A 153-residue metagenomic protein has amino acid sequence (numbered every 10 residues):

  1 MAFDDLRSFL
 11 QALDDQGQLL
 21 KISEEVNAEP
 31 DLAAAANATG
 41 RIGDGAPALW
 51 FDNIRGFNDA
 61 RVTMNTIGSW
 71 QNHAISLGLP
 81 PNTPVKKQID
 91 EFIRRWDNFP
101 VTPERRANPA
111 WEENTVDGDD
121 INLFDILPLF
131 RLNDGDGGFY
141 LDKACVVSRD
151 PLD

Functional and structural regions predicted by a protein language model:
M1-L152: Extended, highly charged
